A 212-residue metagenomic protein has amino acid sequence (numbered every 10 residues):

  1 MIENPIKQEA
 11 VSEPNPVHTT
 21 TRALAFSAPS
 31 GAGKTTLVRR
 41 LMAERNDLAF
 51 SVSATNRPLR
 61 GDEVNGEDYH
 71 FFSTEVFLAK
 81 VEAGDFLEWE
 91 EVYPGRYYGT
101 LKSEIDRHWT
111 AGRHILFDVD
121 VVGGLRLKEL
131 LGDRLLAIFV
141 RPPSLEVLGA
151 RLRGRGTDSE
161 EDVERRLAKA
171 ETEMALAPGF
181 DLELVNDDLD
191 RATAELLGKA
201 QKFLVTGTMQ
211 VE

Functional and structural regions predicted by a protein language model:
M1-A23: Extreme N-terminal, non-catalytic leader segments that precede Walker-type/kinase nucleotide-binding cores
I2-K7, R153-D158, T172-E212: NTP-dependent small-molecule kinase module
S27-P29: P-loop (Walker A) phosphate-binding loop of NTP-binding proteins
K34: Conserved lysine of the Walker
L37-V38: Post-Walker A alpha-helix
A43-S51: Post-Walker A helix-loop "phosphate-sensing" segment adjacent to the P-loop in P-loop NTPases
T55-I115, V121-L125: ATP-dependent small-molecule kinase phosphotransfer cores that center on conserved nucleotide phosphate-binding segments
I115-D120, L130-G154: Conserved phosphate-donor/acceptor-positioning beta-strand/loop module used by diverse small-molecule
